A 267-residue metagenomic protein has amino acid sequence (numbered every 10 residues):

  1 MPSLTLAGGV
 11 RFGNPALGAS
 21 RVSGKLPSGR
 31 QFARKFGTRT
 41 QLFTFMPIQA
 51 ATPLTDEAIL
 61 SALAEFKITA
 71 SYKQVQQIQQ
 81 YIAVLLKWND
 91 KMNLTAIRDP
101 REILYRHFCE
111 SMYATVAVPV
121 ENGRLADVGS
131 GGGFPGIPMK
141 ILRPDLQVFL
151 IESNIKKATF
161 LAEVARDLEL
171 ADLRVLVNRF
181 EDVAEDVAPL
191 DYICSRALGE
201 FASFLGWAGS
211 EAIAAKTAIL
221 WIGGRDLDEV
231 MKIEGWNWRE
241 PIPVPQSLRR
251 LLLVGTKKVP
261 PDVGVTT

Functional and structural regions predicted by a protein language model:
M1-F43, P260-T267: Intrinsic disorder/low-complexity segments
R30, M112, I137, A162 (+1 more regions): Active-site phosphate/pyrophosphate- and oxyanion-stabilizing loops and adjacent acidic/basic residues in soluble
F45-N122, K157, E163-A171: Class I SAM-dependent transferase core
S111, V128, S153-N154: Generic detector of well-ordered alpha-helical packing
N122-G131: Conserved class I S-adenosyl-L-methionine
G132-D145: Conserved SAM-binding loop of SAM-dependent methyltransferases across substrates and taxa, primarily the Class I
R143-T267: S-adenosylmethionine
